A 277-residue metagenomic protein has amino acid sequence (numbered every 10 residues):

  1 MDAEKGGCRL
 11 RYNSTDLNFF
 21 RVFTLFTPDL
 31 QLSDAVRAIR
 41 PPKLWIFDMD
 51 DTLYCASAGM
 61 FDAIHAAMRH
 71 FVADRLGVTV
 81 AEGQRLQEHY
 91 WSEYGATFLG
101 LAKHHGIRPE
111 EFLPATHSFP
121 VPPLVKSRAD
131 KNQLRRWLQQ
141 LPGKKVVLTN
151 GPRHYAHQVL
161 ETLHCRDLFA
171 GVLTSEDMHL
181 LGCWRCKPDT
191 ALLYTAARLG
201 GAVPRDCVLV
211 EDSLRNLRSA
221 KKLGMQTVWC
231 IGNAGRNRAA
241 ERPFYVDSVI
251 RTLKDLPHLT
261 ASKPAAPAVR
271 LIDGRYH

Functional and structural regions predicted by a protein language model:
Y12-P42, Q139, R153, H157-H277: Asp-based, Mg2+/Mn2+-dependent phosphohydrolase catalytic module
F26-D29, A38-F47, T52-N132, Q140 (+1 more regions): N-terminal helical cap/lid subdomain that shapes the substrate entry/recognition surface in HAD-like hydrolases
C55-S57, P123-V125, K145-V147, L180-W184: A generic structural signal for short coil/turn motifs at secondary-structure boundaries
V78, I107, G143, A202 (+1 more regions): Short glycine/serine/threonine/alanine-rich loop segments
W137-Q139, V146: Internal catalytic-core helix/loop-beta-alpha segment that presents or stabilizes conserved functional determinants
T149-G151: Conserved phosphate-coupling serine/threonine residues in phosphotransfer and NTP-handling enzymes
